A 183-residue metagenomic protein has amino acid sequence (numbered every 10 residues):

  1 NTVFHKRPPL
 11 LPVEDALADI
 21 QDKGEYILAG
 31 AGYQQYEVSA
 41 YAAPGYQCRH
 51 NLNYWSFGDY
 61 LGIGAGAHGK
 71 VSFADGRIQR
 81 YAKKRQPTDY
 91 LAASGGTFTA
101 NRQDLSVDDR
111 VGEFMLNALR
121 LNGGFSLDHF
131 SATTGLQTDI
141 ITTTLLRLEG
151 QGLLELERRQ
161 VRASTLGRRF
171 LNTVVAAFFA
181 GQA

Functional and structural regions predicted by a protein language model:
N1-L136: C-terminal scaffold of the Radical SAM
G24-L28, L148, V174: Hydrophobic alpha-helical packing residues
D109-L116, T142, R168, N172: Non-catalytic, well-ordered alpha-helical scaffold segments
L127-D128, D139-I140, L156: Extended hydrophobic-aromatic, low-complexity segments
G135-G150: Short amphipathic alpha-helical interaction segments
E149-R159: A short, conserved structural fragment
Q160-T165: Minor-groove-contacting beta-hairpin "wing" of winged helix-turn-helix DNA-binding domains
L166-A183: Short, amphipathic alpha-helical interaction segments positioned at domain boundaries
